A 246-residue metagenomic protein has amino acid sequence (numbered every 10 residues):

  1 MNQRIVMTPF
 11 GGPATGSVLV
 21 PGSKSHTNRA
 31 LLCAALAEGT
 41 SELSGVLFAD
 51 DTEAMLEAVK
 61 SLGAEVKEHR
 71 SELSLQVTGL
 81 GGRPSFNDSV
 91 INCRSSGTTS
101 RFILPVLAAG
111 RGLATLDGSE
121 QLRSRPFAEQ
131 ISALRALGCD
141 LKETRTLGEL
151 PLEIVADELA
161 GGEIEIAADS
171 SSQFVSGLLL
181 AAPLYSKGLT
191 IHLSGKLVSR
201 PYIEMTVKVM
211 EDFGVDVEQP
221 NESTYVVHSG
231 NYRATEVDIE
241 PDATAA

Functional and structural regions predicted by a protein language model:
M1-A246: Structural preference for solvent-exposed beta-strand-turn elements and adjacent flexible terminal/loop segments within
